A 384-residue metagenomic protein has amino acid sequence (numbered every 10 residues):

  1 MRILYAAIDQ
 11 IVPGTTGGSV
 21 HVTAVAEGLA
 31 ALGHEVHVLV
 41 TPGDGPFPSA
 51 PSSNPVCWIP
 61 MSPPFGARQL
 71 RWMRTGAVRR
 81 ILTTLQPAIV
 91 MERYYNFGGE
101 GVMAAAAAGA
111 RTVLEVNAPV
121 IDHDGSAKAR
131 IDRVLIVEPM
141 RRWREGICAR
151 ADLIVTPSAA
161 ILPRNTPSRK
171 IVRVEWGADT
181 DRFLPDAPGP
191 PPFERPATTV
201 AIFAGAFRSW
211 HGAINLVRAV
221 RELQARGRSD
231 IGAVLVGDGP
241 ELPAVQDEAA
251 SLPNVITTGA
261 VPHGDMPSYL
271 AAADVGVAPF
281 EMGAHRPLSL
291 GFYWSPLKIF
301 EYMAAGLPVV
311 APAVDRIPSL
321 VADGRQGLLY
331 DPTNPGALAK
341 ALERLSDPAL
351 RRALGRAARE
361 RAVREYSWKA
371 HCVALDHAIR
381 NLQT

Functional and structural regions predicted by a protein language model:
M1-P46, L153, R218, A225 (+1 more regions): N-terminal subdomain of nucleotide-sugar transferases
L4-A6, P192-R221, V234: Conserved donor-binding/catalytic core segment of Leloir-type glycosyltransferases
G76-R80, G98-G99, M103-A106, L114-V116 (+2 more regions): Membrane-proximal helix-turn-helix segments that form the acceptor-binding/catalytic region of lipid-linked
A160, G177: Carbohydrate-associated surface elements
H211, P262-Y269, G276-E301, A311-S319: Nucleotide-sugar-dependent
P243-L270, V275: Nucleotide-activated donor-binding/catalytic signature segment of Leloir-type glycosyltransferases, i.e., the conserved
P296-I299, D323-G324, L328-P335, E343-A349: Conserved acidic donor-binding segment of nucleotide-sugar-dependent glycosyltransferases
L350-E365: A short, well-ordered alpha-helix in the C-terminal region of glycosyltransferases
